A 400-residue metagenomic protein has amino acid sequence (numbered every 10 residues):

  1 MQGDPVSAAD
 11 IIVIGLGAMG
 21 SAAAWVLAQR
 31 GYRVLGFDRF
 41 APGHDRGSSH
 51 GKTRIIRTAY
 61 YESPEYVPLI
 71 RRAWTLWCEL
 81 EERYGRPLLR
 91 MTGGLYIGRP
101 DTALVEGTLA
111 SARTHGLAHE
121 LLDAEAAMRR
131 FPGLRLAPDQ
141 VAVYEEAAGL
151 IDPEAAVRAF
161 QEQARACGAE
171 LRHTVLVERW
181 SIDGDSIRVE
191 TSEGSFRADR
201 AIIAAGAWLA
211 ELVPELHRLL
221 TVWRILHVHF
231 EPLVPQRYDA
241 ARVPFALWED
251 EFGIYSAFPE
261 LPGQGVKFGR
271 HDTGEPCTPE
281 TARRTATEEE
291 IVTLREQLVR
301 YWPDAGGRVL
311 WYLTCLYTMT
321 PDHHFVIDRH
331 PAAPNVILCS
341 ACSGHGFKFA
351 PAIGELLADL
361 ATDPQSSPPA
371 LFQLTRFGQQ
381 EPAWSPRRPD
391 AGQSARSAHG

Functional and structural regions predicted by a protein language model:
M1-I11, Q29-R30, A395-A398: Extreme N-terminal leader/targeting segments of oxidoreductases
P5-M19, L35: Beta1/beta-strand and adjacent pyrophosphate-binding region of the FAD-binding site in flavoprotein oxidoreductases
S7-A9, E190-R200: Core beta-strand elements of the Rossmann-like FAD/NAD(P) dinucleotide-binding domain in flavoenzyme oxidoreductases
M19, W25-Q29, G85-M91, S195-F196 (+3 more regions): Active-site substrate-recognition segment that forms the wall of the catalytic cavity or substrate channel
A28-S49: Glycine-rich FAD pyrophosphate-binding loop
T53-R130, I254: Dinucleotide-binding Rossmann-like beta1-alpha1 core, especially the glycine-rich loop that anchors the ADP
R99-C167, R172-H173, R179-D185: Flavin (FAD/FMN) cofactor-binding and adjacent substrate-gating region of FAD-dependent oxidoreductase domains
E125-R129, L150, V222-W223, E288-P351 (+1 more regions): Flavin (FAD/FMN) cofactor-binding core of flavoprotein oxidoreductases
